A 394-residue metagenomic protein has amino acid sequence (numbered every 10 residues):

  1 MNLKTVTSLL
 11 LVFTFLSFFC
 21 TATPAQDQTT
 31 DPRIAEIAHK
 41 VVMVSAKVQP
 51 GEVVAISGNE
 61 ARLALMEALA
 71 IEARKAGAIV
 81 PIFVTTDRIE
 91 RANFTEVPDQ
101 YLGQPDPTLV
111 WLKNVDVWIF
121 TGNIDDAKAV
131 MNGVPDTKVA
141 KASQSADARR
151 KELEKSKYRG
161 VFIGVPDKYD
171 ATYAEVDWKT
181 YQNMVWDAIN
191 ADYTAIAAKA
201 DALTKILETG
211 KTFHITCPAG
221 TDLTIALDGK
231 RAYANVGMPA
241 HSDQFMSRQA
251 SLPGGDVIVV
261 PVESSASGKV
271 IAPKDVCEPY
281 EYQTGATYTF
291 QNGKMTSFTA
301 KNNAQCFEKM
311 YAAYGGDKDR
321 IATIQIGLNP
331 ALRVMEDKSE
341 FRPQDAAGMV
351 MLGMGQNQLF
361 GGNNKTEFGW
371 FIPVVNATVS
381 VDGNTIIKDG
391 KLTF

Functional and structural regions predicted by a protein language model:
M1-L10: Bacterial N-terminal signal peptides that target proteins for export
L3, A22-S267, D389: Active-site bordering "gate/hinge" segments that shape substrate access to catalytic or cofactor-binding pockets
L9-F18: Bacterial N-terminal signal peptides
A61-R62, I124-D126, D167, G220 (+8 more regions): Short, glycine-/Ser/Thr-/acidic-enriched flexible segments
T212-I215, A286, T296, V375-T385: Short polybasic amphipathic segments
A250-T299: Oxyanion-binding "anion nests"
S267, P279-E281, T296-N363, V379: Dual-mode signal for accessory low-complexity, basic/Gly-rich regions
M349-F394: Intrinsically disordered terminal and processing segments
